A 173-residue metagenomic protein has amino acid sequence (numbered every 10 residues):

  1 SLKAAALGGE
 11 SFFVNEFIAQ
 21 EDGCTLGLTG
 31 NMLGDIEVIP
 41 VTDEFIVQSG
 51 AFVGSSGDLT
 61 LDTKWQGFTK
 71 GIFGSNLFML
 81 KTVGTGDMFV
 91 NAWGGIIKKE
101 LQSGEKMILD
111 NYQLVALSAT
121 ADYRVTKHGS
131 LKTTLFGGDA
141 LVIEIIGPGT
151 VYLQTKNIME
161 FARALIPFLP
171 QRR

Functional and structural regions predicted by a protein language model:
S1-R173: Phosphate/adenylate-binding glycine loop and adjacent helical scaffold
